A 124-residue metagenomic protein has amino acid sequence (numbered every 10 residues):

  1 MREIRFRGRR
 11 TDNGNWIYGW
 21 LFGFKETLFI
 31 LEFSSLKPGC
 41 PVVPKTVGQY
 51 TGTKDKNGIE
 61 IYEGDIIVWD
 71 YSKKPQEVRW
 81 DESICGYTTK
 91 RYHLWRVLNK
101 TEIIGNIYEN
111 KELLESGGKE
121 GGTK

Functional and structural regions predicted by a protein language model:
M1-K124: Secondary-structure transition motif
